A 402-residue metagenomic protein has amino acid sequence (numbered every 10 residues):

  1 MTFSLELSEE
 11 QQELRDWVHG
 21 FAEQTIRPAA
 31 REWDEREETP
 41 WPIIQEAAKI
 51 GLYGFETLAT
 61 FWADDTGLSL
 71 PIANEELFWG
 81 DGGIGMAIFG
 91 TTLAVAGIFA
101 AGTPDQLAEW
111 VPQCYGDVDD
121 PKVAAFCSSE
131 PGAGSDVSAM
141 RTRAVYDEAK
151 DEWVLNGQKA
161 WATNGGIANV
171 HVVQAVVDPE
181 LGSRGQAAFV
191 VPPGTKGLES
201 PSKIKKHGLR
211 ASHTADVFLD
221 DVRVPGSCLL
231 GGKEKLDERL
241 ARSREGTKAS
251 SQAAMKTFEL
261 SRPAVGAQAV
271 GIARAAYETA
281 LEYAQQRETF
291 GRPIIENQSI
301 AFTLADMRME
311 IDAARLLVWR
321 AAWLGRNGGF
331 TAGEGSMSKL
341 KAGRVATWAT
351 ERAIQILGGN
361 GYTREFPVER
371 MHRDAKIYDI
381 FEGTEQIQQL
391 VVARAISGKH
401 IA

Functional and structural regions predicted by a protein language model:
M1-G80, I84, D117, P121 (+3 more regions): Alpha-helical interface subdomain recognition
D81-A96, V118-S129, Q158-H171: FAD-binding core of FAD-dependent oxidoreductases, characterized by glycine-rich FAD pyrophosphate-binding loops
G85-L107, G134-D136, Y146: N-terminal glycine-rich flavin-associated loop
A100-E130, E148-D151: FAD-binding glycine-rich core of flavoenzymes that anchor FAD
G132-S135, W161-N164, D178-E180, K206-H213: Short Gly/Pro-enriched turn/cap motifs at secondary-structure boundaries
E152-S200: A short core secondary-structure module
K196-P225, L229: Flexible, small-/acidic-enriched active-site or ligand-binding loops
D221-Q252: Long, acidic (Asp/Glu-rich), low-complexity accessory segments flanking structured domains
